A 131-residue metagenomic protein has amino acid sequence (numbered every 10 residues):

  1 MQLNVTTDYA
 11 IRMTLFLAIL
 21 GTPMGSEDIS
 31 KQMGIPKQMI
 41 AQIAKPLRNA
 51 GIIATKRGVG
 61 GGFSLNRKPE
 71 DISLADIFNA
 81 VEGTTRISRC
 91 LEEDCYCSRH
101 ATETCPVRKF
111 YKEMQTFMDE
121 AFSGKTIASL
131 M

Functional and structural regions predicted by a protein language model:
M1-Q2, M131: Absolute protein N-terminus
L3-V5, Y9-I35, S64: N-terminal helix-turn-helix DNA-binding core of bacterial DNA-binding proteins
T14, A44-K45: Short, hydrophobic-biased segments on the C-terminal half of alpha helices that form "recognition helices"
K31, R48-N49: Alpha-helical residues within the helix-turn-helix
Q38: Key DNA-contact positions within bacterial/archaeal DNA-binding proteins
A50-N66: Beta-hairpin "wing" of winged helix-turn-helix
N66-M131: Non-DNA-binding regulatory cores of transcription-related proteins, predominantly C-terminal effector-binding
